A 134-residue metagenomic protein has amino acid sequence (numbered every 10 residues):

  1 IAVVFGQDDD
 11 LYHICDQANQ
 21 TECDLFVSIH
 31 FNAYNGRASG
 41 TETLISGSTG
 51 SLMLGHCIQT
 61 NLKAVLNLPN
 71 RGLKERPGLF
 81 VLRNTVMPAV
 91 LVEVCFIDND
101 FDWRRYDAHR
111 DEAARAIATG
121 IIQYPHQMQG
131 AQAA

Functional and structural regions predicted by a protein language model:
I1-A134: Active-site-proximal helix/loop segments of hydrolytic enzymes
